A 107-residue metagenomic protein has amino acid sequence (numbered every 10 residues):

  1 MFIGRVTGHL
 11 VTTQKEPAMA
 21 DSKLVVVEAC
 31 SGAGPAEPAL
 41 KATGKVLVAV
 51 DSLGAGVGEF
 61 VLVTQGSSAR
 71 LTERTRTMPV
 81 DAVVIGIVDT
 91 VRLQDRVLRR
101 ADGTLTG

Functional and structural regions predicted by a protein language model:
M1-T13: Structural detector for short beta-strands of small beta-barrel domains
H9, C30, G66-S67: Short, surface-exposed secondary-structure boundary micro-motifs
A18-V27: Short aromatic-glycine-enriched beta-strand elements
A39-L47: Short, structured beta-strand/loop micro-motifs enriched in basic residues and often containing a Trp
L47-V83: Mid-chain, well-packed structural core segment of small domains
A69-T106: C-terminal structural segments of small proteins and small subunits
